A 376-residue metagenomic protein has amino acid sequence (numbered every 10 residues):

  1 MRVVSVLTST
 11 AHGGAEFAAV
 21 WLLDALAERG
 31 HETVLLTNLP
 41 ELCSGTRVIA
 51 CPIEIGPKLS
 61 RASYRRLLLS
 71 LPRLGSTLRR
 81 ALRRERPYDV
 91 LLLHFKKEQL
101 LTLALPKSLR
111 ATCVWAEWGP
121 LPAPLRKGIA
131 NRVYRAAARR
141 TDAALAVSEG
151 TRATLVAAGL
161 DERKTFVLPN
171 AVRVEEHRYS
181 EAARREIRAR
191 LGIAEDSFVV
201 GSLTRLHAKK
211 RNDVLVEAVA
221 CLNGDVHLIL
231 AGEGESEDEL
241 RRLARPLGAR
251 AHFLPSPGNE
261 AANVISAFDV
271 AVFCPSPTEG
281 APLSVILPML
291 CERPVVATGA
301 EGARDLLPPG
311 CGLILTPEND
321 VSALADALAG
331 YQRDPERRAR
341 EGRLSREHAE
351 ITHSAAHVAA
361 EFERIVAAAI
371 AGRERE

Functional and structural regions predicted by a protein language model:
S5-L69, T151-T154, G234-E235: N-terminal strand-loop element at the rim of the active site of nucleotide-sugar-dependent glycosyltransferases
E16-W21, L100, F198, S202-C221 (+4 more regions): A conserved mid-protein helix/loop that constitutes part of the nucleotide-sugar donor-binding site
L93-Q99, E117-W118: Short His-centered aromatic/hydrophobic patch
G150, A171: Carbohydrate-associated surface elements
E186-A189, G330, R337-T352, V358-E361: A short, well-ordered alpha-helix in the C-terminal region of glycosyltransferases
R241-P257: Nucleotide-activated donor-binding/catalytic signature segment of Leloir-type glycosyltransferases, i.e., the conserved
P294-A297: Short hydrophobic beta-strand element within catalytic cores of glycosyltransferases and related nucleotide-activated
P309-V321, G330-P335: Conserved acidic donor-binding segment of nucleotide-sugar-dependent glycosyltransferases
